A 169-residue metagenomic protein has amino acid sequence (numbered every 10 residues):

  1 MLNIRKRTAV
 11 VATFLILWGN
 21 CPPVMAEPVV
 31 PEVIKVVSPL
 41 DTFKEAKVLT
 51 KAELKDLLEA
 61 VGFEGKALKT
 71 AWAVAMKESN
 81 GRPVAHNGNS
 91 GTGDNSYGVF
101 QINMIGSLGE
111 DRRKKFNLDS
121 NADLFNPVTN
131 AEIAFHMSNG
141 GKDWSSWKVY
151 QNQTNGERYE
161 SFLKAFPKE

Functional and structural regions predicted by a protein language model:
L2, G19-G81: Export/targeting segments at the very N-terminus of extracytoplasmic proteins
L2-T8: Bacterial N-terminal signal peptides that target proteins for export
A9-L17: Hydrophobic helical h-region of N-terminal Sec-dependent signal peptides in bacterial secretory/periplasmic proteins
V10, K51-L54, N155-Y159: Short amphipathic alpha-helical segments that mediate assembly, nucleic-acid/protein binding, or membrane association
L17-G19, N126: Acidic/polar helix N-cap motif
T70, N89, Y97-E169: Catalytic and binding regions of secreted/periplasmic enzymes and modules that target cell-wall glycans
S79, S90-T92: Short linear Ser/Thr-Pro motifs
V84-G88: Short, solvent-exposed loop/turn and secondary-structure capping segments
